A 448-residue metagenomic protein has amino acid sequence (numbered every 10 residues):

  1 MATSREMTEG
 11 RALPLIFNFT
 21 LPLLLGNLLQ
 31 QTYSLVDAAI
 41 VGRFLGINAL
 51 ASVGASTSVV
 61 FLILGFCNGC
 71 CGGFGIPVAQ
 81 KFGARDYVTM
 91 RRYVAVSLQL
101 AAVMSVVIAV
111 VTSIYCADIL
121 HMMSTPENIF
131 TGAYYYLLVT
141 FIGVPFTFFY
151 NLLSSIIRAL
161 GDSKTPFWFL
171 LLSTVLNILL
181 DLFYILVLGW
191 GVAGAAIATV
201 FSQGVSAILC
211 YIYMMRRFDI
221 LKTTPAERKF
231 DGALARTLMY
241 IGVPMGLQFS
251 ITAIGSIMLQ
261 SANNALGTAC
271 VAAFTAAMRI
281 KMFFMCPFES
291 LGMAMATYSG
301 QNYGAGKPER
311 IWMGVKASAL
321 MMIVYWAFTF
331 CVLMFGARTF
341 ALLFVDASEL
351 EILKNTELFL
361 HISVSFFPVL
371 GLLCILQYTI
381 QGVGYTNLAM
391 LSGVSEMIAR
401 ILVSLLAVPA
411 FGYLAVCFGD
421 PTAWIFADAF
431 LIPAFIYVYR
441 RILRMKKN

Functional and structural regions predicted by a protein language model:
M1-T20, V78-G143, V187-V243, S299-F366 (+1 more regions): Short alpha-helical transmembrane segments in multi-pass integral membrane proteins
P14-G75, A79, V243-N263: Signature of the first transmembrane helix
N18-S34, V139, Y150, S173 (+4 more regions): Transmembrane helical elements of multi-pass membrane transporters/channels
L28, T32-A51, L120-E127, F183-W190 (+5 more regions): Helix-terminus/linker motif at the lipid-water interface of multi-pass membrane proteins
V41-F61, E127-G132, V192-A193, L234-I241 (+5 more regions): Interfacial/gating helices of multi-pass transporter permease domains
L50-V110, T147-P166, A273-A337, L370-S392: Small-residue-rich hydrophobic transmembrane alpha-helices
L62-G65, A109, N177-D181, A207-Y211 (+4 more regions): Hydrophobic transmembrane alpha-helices of multi-pass small-molecule transporters
C71, V139-R158, P166-T174, A195-C210 (+4 more regions): Short runs within selected transmembrane alpha-helices of multi-pass transporters and secretion channels
